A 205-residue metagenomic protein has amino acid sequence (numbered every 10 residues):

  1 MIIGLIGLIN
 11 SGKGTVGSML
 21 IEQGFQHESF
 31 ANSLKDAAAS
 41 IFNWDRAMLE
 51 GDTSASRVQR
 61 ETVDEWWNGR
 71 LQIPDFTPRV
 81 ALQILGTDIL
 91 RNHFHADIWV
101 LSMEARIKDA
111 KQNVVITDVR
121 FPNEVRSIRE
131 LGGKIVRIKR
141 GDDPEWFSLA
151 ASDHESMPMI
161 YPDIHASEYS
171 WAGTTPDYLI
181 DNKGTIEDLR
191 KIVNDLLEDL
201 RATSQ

Functional and structural regions predicted by a protein language model:
M1-I3: Extreme N-terminal starter segment of soluble prokaryotic enzymes
L5, I116: Hydrophobic anchor at the beta1->P-loop junction of P-loop NTPases
I6-G7, S102, N123-E130, K134 (+1 more regions): Small-molecule kinase domains that catalyze NTP-dependent phosphoryl transfer to phosphate-bearing small molecules
S11: ATP-binding Walker
G14: Walker A/P-loop
I21-E28: Post-Walker A helix-loop "phosphate-sensing" segment adjacent to the P-loop in P-loop NTPases
N32-Q112: ATP-dependent small-molecule kinase phosphotransfer cores that center on conserved nucleotide phosphate-binding segments
D118-F121: Short, well-ordered beta-to-alpha junction loops that form the rim of enzyme active sites and present histidine/acidic
